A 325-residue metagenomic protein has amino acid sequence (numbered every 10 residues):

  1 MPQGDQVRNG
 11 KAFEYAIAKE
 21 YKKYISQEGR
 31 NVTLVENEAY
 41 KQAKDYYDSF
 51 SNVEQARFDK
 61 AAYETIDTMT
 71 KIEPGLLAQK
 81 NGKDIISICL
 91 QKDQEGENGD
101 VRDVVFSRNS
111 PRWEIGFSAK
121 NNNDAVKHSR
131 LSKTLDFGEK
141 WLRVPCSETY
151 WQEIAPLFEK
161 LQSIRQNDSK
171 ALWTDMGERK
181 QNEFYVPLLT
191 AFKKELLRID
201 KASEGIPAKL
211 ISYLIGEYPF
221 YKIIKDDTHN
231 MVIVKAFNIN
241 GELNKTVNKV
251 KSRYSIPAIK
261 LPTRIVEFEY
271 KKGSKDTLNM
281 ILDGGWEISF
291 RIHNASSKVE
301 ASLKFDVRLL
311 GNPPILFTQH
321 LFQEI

Functional and structural regions predicted by a protein language model:
M1-V101, F106-I325: Short, positively charged
